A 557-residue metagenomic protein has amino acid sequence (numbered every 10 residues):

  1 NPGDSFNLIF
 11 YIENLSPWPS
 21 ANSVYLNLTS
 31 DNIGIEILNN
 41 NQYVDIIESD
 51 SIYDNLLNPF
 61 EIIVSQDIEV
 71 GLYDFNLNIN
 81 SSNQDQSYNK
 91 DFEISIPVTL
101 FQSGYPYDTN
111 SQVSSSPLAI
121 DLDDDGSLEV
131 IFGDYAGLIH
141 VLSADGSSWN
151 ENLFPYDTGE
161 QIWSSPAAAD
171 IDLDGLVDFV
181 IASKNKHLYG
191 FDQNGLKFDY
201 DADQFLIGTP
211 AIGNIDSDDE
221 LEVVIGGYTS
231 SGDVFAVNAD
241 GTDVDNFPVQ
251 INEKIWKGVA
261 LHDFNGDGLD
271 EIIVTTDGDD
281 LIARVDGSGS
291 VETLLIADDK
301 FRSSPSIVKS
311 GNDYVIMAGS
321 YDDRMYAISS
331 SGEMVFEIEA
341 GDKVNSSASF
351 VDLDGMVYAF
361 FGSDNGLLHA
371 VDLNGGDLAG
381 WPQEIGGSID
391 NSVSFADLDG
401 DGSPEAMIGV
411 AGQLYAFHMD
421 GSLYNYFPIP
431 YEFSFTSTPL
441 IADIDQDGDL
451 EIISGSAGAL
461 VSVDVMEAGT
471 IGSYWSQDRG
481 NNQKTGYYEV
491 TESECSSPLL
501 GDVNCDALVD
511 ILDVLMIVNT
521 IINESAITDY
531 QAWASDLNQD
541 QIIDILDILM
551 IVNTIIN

Functional and structural regions predicted by a protein language model:
G3-W18: Short beta-strand elements of extracellular/lumenal beta-sandwich folds
L15-P19, D124, E524-T528: Extracellular acidic loop/turn motifs
P17-V24, V244: Short acidic/proline- and small/hydrophobic-mixed sequence motifs that coincide with surface turns and coil-to-beta
T29-I35: Change "in extracellular beta-sheet-rich domains … of secreted and cell-surface proteins" to "in beta-sheet-rich domains
E36-I68: Intrinsically disordered, low-complexity Pro/Gly/Ser/Thr-rich segments with frequent PxxP/GP/PP motifs and embedded
F60-I96: Terminal connector regions
E93-E494: Extracytoplasmic/lumenal domain signature
S493-N557: Cellulosome-associated attachment modules in secreted, modular CAZymes
